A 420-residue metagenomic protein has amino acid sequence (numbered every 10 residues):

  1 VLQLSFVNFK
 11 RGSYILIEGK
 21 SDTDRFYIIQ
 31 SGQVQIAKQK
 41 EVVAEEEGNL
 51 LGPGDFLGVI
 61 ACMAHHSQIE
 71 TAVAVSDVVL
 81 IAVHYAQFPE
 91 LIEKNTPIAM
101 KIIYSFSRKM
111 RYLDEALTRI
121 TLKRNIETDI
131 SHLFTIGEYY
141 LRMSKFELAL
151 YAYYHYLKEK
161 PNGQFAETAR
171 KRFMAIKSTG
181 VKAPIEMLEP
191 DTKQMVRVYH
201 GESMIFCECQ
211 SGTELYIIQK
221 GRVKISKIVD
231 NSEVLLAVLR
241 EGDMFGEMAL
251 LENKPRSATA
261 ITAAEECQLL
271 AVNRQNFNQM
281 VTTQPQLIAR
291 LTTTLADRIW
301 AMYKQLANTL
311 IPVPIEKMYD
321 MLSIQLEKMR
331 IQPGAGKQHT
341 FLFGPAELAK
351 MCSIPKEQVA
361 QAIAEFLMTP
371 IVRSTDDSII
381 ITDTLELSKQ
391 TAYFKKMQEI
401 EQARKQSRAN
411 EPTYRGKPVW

Functional and structural regions predicted by a protein language model:
V1-Q39, K177-S232: Regulatory nucleotide-sensing modules
V7-K10, V83, N125-T135, R197-H200 (+3 more regions): Alpha-helix N-cap/N′ positions at the starts of helices
D22, K123, N308-P312, Q338 (+1 more regions): Conserved phosphate/pyrophosphate-binding and hydrolysis machinery centered on Walker-type P-loop NTPases, extending
Q33, V78-V79, R222, E266-Q268 (+1 more regions): Structural motif
E46-I103, A237-T292: Cyclic-nucleotide recognition modules
G48-N49, P53-A61, H65-R119, N125-T179: Extended, hydrophobic interaction surfaces within ordered domains
Q68, F88-N125, R256, N276-K317 (+1 more regions): A small-molecule sensor/coupling module
D129-I176, M321, Q325-W420: Phosphate-/nucleic-acid-contacting segments
